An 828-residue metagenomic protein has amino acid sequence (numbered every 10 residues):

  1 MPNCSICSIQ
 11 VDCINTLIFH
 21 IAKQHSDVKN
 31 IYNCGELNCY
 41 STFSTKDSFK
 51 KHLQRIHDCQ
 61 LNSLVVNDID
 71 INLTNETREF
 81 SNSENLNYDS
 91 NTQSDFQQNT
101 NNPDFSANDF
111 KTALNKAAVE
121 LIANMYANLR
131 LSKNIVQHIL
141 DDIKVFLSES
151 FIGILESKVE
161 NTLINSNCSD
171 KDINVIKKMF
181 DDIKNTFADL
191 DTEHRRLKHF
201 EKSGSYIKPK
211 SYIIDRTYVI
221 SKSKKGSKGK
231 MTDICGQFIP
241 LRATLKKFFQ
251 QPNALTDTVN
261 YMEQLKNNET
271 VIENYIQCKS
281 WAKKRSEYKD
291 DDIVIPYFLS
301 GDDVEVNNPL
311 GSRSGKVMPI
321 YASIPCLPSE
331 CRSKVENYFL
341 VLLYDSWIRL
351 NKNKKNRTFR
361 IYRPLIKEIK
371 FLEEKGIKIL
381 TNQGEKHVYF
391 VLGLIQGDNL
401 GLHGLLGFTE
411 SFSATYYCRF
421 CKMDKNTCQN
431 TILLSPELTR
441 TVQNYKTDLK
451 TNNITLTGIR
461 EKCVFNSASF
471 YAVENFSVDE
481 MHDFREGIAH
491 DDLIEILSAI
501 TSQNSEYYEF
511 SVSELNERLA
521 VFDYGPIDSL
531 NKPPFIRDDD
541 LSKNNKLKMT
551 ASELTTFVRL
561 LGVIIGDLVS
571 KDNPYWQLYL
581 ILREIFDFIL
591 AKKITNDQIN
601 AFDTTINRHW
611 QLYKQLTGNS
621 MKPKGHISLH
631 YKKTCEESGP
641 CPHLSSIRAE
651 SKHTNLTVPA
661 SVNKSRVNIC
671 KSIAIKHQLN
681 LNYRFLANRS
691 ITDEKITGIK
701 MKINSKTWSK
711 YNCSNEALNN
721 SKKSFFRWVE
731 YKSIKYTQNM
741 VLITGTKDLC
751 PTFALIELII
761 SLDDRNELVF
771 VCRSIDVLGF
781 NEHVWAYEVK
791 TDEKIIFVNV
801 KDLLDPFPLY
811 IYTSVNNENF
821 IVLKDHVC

Functional and structural regions predicted by a protein language model:
M1-N3, I9-L37, T42-D68: C-terminal recognition-helix end and immediately following basic linker of small zinc-binding "finger" domains
K46-S48, Q54-R55, L310-S314, K334-E336 (+4 more regions): Short coil/turn segments at secondary-structure boundaries
N72-D142, E149: N-terminal regions that are enriched for targeting/export leaders and immediately downstream pro/stem segments
N185, K225-K228, L255, L265-I276 (+1 more regions): Terminal interaction-prone segments of large eukaryotic proteins
E193, K352, E373-A551, I565-D567: Domain-level detector for long, ordered catalytic/regulatory cores in large eukaryotic signaling and trafficking
K198-G315: Structured nucleic-acid-interacting core domains from mobile-element enzymes and related host factors, especially RNase
K289, I295, S300-R349, L560 (+2 more regions): Acidic, metal-ligating active-site segments
S314-K378, T427-V473, V478, D763-C828: E2/UBC-UEV (E2-variant) core
